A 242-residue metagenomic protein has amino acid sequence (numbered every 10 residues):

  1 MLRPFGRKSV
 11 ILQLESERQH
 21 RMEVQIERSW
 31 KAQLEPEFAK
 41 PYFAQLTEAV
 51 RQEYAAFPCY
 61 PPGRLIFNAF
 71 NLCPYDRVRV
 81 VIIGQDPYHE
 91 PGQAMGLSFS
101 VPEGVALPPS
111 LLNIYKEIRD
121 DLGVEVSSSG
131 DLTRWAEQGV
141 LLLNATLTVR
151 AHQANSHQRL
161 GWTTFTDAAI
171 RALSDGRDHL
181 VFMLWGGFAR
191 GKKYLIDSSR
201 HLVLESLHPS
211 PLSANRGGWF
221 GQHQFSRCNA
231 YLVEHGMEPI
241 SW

Functional and structural regions predicted by a protein language model:
K8-S9: Polybasic, lysine-rich low-complexity intrinsically disordered segments
L14-Q52: Polybasic, low-complexity association/targeting segments
P36-V181, F188-G191, I196, L202-E205 (+3 more regions): A polyanion-binding, active-site-adjacent surface
